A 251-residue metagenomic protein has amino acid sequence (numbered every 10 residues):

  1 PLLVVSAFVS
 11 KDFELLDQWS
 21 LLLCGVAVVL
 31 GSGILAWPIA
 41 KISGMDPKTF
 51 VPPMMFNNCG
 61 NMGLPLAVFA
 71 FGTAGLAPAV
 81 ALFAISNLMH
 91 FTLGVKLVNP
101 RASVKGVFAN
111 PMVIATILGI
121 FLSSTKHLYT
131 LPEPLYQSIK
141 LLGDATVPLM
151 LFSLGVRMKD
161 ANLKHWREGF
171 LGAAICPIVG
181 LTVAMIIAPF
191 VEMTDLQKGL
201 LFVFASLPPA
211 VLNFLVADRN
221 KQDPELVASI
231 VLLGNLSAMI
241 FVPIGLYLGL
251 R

Functional and structural regions predicted by a protein language model:
P1-R251: Alpha-helical transmembrane segments of multi-pass small-molecule/ion transporters
